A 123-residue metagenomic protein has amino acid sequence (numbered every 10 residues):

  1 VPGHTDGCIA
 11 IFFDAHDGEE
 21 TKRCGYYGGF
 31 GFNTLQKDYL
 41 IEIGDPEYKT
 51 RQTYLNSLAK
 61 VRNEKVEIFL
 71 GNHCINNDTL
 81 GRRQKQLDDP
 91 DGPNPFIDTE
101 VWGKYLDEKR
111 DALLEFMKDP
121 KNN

Functional and structural regions predicted by a protein language model:
P2-Q86: Metallo-beta-lactamase
P90-N123: C-terminal regulatory/interaction regions
